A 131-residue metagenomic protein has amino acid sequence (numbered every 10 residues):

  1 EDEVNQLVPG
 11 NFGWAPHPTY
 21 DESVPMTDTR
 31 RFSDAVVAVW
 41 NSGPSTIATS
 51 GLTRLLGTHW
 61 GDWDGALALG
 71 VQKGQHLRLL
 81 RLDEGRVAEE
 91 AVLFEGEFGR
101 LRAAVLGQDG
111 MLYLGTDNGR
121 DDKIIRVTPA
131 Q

Functional and structural regions predicted by a protein language model:
E1-A91, G99, D109, D121-D122 (+1 more regions): Beta-propeller domain segments
E95: Short glycine-rich catalytic loops that host catalytic nucleophiles or stabilize transition states across multiple
L114-N118: Short, exposed beta-strand-loop hairpins at the edges of beta-sheets in extracellular/periplasmic proteins
